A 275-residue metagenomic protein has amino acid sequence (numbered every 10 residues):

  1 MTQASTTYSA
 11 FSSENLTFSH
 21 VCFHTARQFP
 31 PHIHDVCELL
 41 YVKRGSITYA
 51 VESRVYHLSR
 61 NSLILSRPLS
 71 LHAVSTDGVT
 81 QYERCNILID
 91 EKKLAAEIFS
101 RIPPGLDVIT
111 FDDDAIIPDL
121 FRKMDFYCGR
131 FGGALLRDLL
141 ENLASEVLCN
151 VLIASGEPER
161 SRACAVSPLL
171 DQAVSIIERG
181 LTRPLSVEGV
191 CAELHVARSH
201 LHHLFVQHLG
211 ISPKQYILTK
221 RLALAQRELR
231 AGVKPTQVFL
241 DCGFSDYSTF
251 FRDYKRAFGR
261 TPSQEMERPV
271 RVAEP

Functional and structural regions predicted by a protein language model:
M1-E14, Y127-F131: A short, N-terminal "cap"/entry segment at the start of jelly-roll beta-barrel domains of the cupin/DSBH fold
S13-G105, G133-R137: N-terminal regulatory/effector-sensing and dimerization cores that precede helix-turn-helix DNA-binding domains
G45, I116-R130, L169-G180, L224-G232: Solvent-exposed, amphipathic alpha-helical segments
N61, H200-F205, T249-F250, Y254: Short hydrophobic/aromatic patch on the recognition helix
F99-P158, A173-S175: Amphipathic alpha-helical segments enriched in hydrophobic/aromatic residues interleaved with Lys/Arg
R160-P168, I211-I217: Short, Lys/Arg-enriched anionic-surface-contact patches
S175, R179, P184, E188 (+2 more regions): Terminal helix-turn-helix DNA-binding modules in bacterial transcription factors
E193, A197-R198, S245-D246: Short coil turns linking two alpha-helices in DNA-binding domains
